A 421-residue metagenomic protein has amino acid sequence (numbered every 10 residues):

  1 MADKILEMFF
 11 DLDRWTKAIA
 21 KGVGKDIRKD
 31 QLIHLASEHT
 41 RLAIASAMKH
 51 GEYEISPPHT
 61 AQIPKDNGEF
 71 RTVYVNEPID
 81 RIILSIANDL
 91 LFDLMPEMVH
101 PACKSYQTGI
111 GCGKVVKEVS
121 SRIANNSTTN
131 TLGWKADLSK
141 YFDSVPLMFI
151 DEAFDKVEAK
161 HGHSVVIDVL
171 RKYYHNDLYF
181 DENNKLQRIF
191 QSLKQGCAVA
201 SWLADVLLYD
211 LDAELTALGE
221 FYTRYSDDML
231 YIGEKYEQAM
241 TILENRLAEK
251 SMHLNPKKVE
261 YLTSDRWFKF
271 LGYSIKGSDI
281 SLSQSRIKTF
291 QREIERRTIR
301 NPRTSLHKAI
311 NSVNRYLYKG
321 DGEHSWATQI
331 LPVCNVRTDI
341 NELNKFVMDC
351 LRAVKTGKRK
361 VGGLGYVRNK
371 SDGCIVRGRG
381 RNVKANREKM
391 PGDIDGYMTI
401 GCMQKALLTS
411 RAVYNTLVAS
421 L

Functional and structural regions predicted by a protein language model:
A2-P58, Q62-P64: A structured, charge-rich N-terminal accessory region that forms the first stable segment of a protein and links
D30, E69-E77, R81, S105 (+5 more regions): Short, charged/polar micro-motifs that form catalytic or ligand-binding hotspots
S46-G68, I82, I167-N183: Reverse-transcriptase-like RNA-dependent polymerase core
F70-V99, I189-A217: Conserved pre-motif C helix in the palm subdomain of viral-like polymerases
R81, S85, N184, R188-I189 (+3 more regions): Right-hand nucleic-acid polymerase module
N88-P146: Active-site-proximal segment of RNA-dependent polymerases
R122-S226, L230-R246, K250-M252, P256-K257 (+3 more regions): Conserved polymerase palm-domain catalytic core
